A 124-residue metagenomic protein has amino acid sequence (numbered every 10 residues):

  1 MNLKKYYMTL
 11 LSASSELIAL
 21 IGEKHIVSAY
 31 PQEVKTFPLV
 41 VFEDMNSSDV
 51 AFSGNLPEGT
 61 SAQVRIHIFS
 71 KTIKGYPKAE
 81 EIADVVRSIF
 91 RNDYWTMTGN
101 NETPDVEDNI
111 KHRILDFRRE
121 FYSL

Functional and structural regions predicted by a protein language model:
M1-L56, K74, E107: Small/polar-rich, solvent-exposed N-terminal microdomains that initiate assembly or binding
Y6-L10, E81, V85-S88: Long, highly charged amphipathic alpha-helices
V50-S53, R65-F69, F90-Y94, Y122-L124: Glycine-rich loops and low-complexity Gly/Arg-rich segments that provide flexible linkers or classic glycine-based
N55-S61, E81-D84: Short intrinsically disordered coil segments
E58-T72, K111-F121: Oligomerization/assembly interface segments of phage tail-like spikes and tubes
I73-E81: Short, conserved charged micro-motifs
D84-L124: Acidic-leaning, charged glycine-interspersed low-complexity segments
